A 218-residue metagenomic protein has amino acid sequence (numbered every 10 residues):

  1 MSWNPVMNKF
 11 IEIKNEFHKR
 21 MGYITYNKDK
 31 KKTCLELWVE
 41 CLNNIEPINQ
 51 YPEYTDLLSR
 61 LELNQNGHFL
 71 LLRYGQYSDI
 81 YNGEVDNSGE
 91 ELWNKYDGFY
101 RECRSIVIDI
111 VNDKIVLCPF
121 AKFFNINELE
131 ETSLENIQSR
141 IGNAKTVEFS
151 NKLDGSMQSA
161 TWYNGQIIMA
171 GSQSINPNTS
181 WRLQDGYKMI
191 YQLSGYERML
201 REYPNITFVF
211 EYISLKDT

Functional and structural regions predicted by a protein language model:
M1-T218: Core nucleotide-handling region used for phosphoryl-transfer chemistry
